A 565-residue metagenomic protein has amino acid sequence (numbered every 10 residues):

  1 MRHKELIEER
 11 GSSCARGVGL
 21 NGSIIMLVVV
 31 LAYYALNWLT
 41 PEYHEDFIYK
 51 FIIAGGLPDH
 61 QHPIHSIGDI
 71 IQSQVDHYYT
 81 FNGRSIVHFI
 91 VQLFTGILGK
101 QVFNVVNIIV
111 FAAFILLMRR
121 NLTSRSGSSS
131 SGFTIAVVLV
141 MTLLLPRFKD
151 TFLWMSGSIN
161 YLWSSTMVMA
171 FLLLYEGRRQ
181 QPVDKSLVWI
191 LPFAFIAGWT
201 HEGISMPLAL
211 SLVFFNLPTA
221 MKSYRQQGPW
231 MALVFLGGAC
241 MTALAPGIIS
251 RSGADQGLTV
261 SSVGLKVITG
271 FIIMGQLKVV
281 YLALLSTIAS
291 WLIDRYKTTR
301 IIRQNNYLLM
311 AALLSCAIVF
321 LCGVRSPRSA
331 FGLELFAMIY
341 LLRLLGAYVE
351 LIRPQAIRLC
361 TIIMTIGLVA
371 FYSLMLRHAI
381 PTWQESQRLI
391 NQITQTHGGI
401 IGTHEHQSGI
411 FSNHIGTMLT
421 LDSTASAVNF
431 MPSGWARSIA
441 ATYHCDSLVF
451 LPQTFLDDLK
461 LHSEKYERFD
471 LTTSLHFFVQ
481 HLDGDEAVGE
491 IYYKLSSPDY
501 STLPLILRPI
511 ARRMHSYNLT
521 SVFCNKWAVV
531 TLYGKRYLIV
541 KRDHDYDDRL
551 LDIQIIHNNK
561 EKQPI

Functional and structural regions predicted by a protein language model:
C14, G19-F81, S85, T95-F114 (+2 more regions): Intrinsically disordered, polar/acidic, low-complexity terminal segments
G19-G22, R125-I135, V183-L187, R225-L233 (+2 more regions): Membrane-interfacial loop-to-transmembrane alpha-helix junctions, especially the N-terminal start
G19-Y34, F133-L139, L191-P192, A232-A239: Alpha-helical transmembrane segments
W38-N104, M155, A197-L313, F320-S329: Transmembrane catalytic cores of multi-pass membrane glycosyltransferases and polysaccharide-assembly enzymes
R84, S131-E176, G275-L284, S315-L341: Membrane-interface micro-motifs in multi-pass membrane enzymes
V168-L187, K222-S223: Membrane-interface transmembrane helices that cradle and orient dolichyl/undecaprenyl
L236, L313, A347-Y372: Signature aromatic-anchored transmembrane alpha helix within multi-pass, membrane-resident enzymes that catalyze glycan
D294, F331-T361: Cytosolic-side transmembrane helix boundary signature
